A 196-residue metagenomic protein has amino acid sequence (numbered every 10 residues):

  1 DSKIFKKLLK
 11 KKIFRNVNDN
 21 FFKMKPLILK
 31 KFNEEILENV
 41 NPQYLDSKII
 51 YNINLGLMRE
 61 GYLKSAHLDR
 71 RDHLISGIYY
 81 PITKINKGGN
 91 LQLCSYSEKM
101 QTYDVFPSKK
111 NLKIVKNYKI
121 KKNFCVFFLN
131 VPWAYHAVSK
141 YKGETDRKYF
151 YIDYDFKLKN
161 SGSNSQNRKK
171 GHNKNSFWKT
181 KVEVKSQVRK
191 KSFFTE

Functional and structural regions predicted by a protein language model:
D1-V40: Non-heme Fe(II)/2-oxoglutarate
S2, K7, S163-N164, K181: Long, compositionally biased intrinsically disordered regulatory segments in eukaryotic proteins
L27, L37-N167: Catalytic core of non-heme Fe(II) oxygenases with the double-stranded beta-helix
K30, D72, F128, D153 (+3 more regions): Intrinsically disordered, low-complexity segments enriched in polar/charged small residues
E98-P107, R168-E196: Short, cationic low-complexity segments
